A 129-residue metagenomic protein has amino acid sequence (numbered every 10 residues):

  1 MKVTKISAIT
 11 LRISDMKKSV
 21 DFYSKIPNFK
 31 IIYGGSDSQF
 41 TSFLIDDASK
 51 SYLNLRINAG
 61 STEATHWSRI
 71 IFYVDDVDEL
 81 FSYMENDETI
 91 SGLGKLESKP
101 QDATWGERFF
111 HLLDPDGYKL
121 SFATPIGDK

Functional and structural regions predicted by a protein language model:
M1-V20, I70, T124-K129: N-terminal beta-strand motif that seeds the catalytic metal site of vicinal oxygen chelate
K2-K5, T62-W67, A103-T104: Short glycine-enriched loop/turn motifs at secondary-structure junctions
T10-S51: Core segments of cupin and vicinal oxygen chelate
I13-M16, I70-D116: Vicinal oxygen chelate
Y52, F122: Short glycine-/small-residue motifs
